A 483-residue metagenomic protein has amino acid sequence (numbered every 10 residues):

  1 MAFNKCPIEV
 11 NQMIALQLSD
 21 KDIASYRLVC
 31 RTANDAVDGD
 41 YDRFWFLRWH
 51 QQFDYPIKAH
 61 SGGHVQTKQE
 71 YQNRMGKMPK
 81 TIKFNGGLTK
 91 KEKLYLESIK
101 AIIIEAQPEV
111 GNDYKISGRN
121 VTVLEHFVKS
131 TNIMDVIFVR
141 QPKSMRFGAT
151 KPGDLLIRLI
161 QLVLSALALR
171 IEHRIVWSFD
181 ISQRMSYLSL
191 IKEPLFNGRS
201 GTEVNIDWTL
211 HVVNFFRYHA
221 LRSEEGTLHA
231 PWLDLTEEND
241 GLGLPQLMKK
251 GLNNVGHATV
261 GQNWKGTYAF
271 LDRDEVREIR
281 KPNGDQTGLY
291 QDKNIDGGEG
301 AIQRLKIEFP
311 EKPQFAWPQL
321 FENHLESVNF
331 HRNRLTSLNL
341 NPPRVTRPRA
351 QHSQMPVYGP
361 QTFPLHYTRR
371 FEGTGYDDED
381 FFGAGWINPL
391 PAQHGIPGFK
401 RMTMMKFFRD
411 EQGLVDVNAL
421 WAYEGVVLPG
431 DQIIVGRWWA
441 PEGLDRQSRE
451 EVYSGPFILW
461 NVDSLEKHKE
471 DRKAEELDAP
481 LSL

Functional and structural regions predicted by a protein language model:
M1-H126, K250-G261: Skp1-binding F-box subdomain of Cullin-RING ligase substrate receptors
I14, Y26, A33, W45 (+7 more regions): Long, contiguous hydrophobic alpha-helical segments, chiefly transmembrane helices and signal peptides
R31, Q107, Y114, S144 (+10 more regions): Compositionally biased, low-complexity repeat tracts
Q72-H211: Membrane-interface helix termini in secondary transporters
G148-E299, E308, W317-L320: Peripheral membrane interaction modules
V255-G256, G261-L483: C-terminal, beta-strand-rich globular interaction domains
